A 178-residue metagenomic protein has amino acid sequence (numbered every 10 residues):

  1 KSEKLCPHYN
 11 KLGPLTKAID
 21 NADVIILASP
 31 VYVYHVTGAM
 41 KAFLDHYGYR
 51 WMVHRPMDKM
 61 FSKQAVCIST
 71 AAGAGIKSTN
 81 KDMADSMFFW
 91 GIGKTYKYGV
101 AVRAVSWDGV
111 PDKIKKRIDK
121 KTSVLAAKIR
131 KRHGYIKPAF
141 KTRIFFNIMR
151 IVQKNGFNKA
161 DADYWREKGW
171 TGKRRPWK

Functional and structural regions predicted by a protein language model:
K4-G99, W165, T171-P176: Helix-loop-strand module that forms the ligand-binding subsite of alpha/beta enzymes
G93-K178: Glycine-rich phosphate/pyrophosphate-binding loop and the adjoining helix
